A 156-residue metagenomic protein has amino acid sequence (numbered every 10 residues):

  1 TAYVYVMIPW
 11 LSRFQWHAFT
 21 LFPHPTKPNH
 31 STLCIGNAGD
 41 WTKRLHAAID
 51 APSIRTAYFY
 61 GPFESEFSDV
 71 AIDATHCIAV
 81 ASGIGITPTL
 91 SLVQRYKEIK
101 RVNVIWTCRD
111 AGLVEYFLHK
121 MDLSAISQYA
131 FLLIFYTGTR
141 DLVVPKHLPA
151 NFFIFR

Functional and structural regions predicted by a protein language model:
T1-A79, S91-Q94, D110, Y136-G138: FAD-binding FR-type
W16, T87, G112-Y116: Residues that form or flank phosphate/diphosphate-binding pockets in enzymes that use nucleotide phosphates
L33, A38-T42, A47-P52, T107-R156: Reductase modules of NAD(P)H-dependent flavoproteins
S53-I54, Y96-R101, Q128: Short glycine/proline-enriched coil/turn segments at helix->beta-strand junctions
E64-E66, E98, E115, K120: Glutamate identity and glutamate-enriched acidic tracts
H76, K100-N103, F131: Residues at the starts of beta-strands that form the adenosine-phosphate
I86-W106: Classical protein tyrosine phosphatase
